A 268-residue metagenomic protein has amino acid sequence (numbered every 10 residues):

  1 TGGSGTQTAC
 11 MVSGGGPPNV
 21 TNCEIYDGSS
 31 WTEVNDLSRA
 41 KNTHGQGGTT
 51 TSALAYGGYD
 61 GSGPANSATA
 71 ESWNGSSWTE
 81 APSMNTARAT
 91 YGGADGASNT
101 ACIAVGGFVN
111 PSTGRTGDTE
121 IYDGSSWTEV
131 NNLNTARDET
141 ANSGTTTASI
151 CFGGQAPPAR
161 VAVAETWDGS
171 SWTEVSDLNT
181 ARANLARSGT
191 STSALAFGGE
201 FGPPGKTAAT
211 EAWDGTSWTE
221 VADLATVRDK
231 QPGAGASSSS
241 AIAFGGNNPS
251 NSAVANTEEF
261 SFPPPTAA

Functional and structural regions predicted by a protein language model:
T1-A268: Polar, enzyme-active/binding microenvironments
